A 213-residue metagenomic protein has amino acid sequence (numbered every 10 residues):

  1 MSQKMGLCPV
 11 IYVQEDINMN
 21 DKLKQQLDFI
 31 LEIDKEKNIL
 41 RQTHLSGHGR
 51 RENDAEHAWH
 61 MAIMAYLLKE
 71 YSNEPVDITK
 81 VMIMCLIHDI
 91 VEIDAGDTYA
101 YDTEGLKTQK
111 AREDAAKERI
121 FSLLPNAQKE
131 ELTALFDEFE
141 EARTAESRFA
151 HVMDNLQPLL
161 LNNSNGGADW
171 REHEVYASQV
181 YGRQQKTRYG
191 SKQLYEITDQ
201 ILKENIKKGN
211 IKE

Functional and structural regions predicted by a protein language model:
K4-M5: Polybasic, lysine-rich low-complexity intrinsically disordered segments
P9-E213: Alpha-helical, largely C-terminal catalytic domains that coordinate divalent metal ions via clustered Asp/Glu/His
